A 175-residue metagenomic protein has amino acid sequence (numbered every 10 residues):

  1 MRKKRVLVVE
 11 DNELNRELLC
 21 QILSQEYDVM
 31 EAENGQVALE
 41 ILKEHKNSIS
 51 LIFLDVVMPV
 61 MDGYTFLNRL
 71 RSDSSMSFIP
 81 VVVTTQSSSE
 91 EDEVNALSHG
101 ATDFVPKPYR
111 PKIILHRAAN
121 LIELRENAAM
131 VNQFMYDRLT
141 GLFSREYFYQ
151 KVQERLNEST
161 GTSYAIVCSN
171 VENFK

Functional and structural regions predicted by a protein language model:
K4, N12-E31: Two-component/phosphorelay signaling modules centered on CheY-like receiver
N47-F53: Active-site beta3 strand of CheY-like receiver
M58: Receiver (REC) domain active-site loop signature in two-component systems and cognate sites in sensor histidine kinases
E93, E126-S144: Amphipathic HAMP/coiled-coil signal-transducing linker helices that couple sensory inputs to cytosolic output domains
Y149-K175: Active-site-proximal structural segments of metal-dependent nucleotidyl cyclase/transferase enzymes
